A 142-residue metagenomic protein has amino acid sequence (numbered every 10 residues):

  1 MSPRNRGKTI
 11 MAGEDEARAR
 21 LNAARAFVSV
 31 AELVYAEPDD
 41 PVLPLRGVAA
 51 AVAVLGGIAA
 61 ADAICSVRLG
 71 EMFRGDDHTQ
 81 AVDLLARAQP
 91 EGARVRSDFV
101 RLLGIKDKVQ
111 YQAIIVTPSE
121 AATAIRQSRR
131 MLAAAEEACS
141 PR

Functional and structural regions predicted by a protein language model:
M1-R142: Terminal alpha-helical segments
